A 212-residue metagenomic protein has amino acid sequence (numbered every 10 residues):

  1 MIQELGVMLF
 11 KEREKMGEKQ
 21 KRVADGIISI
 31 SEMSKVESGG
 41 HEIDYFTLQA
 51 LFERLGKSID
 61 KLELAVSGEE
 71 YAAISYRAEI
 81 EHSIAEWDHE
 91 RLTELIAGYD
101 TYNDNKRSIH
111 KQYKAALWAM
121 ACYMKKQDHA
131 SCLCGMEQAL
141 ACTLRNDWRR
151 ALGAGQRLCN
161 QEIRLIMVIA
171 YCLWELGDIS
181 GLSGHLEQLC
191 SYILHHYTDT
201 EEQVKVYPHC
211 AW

Functional and structural regions predicted by a protein language model:
M1-K15: A short, Lys/Arg-rich alpha-helix, primarily the initiator
M8, I74, A78-E81, H110-A121 (+3 more regions): "A position-specific structural signal for the A-helix of alpha-solenoid helical repeats
M16-K35: Short alpha-helical DNA-recognition segment
F46-L62: DNA major-groove recognition helix of helix-turn-helix/homeodomain DNA-binding modules
E70, S108-K111, G153-E162, E201-K205: Residue signature of alpha-solenoid helical repeat architecture, marking inter-repeat boundaries and helix-start
S75-Y102: Alpha-helical segment of the N-proximal tetratricopeptide repeat
I80-H89, M120-G135, I169-S183: Short coil/turn connectors between adjacent alpha-helices in alpha-solenoid helical repeat scaffolds
T93-D104, E137-R150, G184-T198: Amphipathic alpha-helical segments of tetratricopeptide repeats
